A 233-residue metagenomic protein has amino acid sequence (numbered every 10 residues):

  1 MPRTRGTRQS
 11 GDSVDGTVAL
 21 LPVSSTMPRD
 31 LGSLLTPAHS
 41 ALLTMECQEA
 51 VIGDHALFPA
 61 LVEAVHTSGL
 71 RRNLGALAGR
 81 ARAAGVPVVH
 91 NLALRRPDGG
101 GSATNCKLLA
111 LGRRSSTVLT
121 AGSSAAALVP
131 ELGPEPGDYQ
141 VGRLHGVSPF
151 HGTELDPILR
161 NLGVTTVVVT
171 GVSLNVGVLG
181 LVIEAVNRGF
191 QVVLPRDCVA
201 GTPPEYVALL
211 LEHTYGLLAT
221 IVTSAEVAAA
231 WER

Functional and structural regions predicted by a protein language model:
P2-A41, A76-A84, L109-R233: Active-site-adjacent betaalpha module
L43-C47: N-terminal nucleotide-binding beta1-loop-alpha1 segment
Q48-G53: Short acidic, Gly/Ser-rich segments with clustered Asp/Glu that frequently serve as metal-coordination loops in enzyme
D54-H55, G101: Short, solvent-exposed loop/turn and secondary-structure capping segments
L57-T67: Short glycine-enriched, charge-decorated loop/helix-capping segments at active-site entrances that position
L70: Nucleic-acid-processing active sites and adjacent nucleic-acid-binding tracks, predominantly divalent metal-dependent
N73, L77-G100: Von Willebrand factor
G99-R113: Aromatic- and acidic-residue-enriched segments that line the glycan-binding/catalytic groove of carbohydrate-active
